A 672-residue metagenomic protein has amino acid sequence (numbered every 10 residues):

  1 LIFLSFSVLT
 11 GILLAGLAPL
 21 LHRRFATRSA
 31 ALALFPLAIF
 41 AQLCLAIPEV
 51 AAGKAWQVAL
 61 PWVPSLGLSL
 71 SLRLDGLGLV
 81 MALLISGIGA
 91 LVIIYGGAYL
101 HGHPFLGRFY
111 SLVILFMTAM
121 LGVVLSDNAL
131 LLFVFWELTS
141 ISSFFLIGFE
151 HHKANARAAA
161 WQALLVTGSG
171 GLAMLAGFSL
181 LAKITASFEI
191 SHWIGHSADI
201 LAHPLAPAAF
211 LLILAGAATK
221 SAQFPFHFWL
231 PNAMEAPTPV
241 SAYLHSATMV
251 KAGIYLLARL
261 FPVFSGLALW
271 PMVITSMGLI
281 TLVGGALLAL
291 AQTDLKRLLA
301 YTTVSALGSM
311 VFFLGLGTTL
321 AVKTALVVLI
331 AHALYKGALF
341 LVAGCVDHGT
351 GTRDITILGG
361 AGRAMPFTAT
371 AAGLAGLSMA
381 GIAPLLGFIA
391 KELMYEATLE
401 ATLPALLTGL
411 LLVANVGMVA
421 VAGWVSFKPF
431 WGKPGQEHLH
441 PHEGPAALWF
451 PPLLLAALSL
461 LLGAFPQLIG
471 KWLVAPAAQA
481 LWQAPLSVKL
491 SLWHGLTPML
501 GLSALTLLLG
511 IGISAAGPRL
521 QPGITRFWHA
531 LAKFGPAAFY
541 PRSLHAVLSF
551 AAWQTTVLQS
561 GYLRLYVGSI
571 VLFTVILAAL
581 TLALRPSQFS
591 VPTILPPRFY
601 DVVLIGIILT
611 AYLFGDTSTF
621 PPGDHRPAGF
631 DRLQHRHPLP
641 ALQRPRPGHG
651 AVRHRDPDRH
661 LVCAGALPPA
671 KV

Functional and structural regions predicted by a protein language model:
L1-F6, G16-S111, I184-A202, F228 (+7 more regions): Transmembrane helix-loop-helix hairpins at membrane boundaries of multipass inner-membrane proteins
L1-T10, G76-S86, L131-S142, A206-A217 (+5 more regions): Structural signature of hydrophobic alpha-helical transmembrane segments
F25-P36, A159-G168, R363-A371, H442-A457 (+1 more regions): Alpha-helical transmembrane segments and their helix-start/interface "positive-inside/aromatic belt" motifs in integral
A33-I47, G170-S179, A375-M379, P451-L468 (+1 more regions): Hydrophobic alpha-helical membrane-insertion segments
P48-W56, L180-I190, G381-M394, A464-Q483 (+1 more regions): Membrane-helix interface motif
P61-V80, H196-F210, A397-G409, S487-H494 (+1 more regions): Short aromatic-rich membrane-water interface segments that cap or initiate transmembrane helices in multi-pass membrane
L91-L132, I141-G444, T610-T617, L667: Hydrophobic transmembrane alpha-helices and their helix-loop junctions in integral membrane proteins
L439-A578: Membrane-interface and transmembrane segments of multi-pass membrane proteins
